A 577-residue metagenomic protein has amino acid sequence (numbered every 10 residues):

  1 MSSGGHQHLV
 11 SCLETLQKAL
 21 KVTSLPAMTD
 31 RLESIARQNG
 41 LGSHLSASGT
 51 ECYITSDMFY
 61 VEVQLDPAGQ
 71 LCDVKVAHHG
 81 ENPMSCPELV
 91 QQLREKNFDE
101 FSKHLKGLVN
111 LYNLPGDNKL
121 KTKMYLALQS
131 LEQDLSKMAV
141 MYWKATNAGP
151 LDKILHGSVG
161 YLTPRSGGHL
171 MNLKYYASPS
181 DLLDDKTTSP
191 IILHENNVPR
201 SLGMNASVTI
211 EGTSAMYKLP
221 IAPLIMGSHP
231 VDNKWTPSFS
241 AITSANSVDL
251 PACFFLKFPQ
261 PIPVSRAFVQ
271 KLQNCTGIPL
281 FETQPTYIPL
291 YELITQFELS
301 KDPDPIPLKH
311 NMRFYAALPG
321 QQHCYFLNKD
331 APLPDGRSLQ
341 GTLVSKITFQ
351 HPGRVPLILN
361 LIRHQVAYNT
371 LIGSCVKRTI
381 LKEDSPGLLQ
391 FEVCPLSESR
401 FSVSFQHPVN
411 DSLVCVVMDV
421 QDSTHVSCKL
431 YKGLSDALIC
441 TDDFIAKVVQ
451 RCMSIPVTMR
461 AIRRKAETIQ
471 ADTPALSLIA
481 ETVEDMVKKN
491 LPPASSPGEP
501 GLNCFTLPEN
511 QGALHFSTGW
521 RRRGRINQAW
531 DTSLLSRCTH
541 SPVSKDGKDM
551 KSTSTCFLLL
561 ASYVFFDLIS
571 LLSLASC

Functional and structural regions predicted by a protein language model:
M1-C577: Eukaryotic interaction-scaffold segments
